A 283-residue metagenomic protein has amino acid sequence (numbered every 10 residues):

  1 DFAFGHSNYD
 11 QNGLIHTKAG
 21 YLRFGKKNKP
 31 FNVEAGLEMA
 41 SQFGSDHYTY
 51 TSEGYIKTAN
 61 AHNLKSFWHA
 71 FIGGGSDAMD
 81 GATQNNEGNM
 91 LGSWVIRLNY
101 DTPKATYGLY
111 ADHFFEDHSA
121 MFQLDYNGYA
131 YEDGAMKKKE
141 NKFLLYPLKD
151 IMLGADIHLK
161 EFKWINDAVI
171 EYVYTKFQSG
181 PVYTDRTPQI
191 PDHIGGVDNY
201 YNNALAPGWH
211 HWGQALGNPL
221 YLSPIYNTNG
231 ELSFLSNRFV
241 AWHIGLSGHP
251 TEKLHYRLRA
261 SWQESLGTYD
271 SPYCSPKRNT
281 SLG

Functional and structural regions predicted by a protein language model:
D1-T184, W242-I244, W262-S275: Signature for the C-terminal beta-barrel architecture of outer-membrane proteins
F177-Y273: C-terminal structural cap/anchor segments
